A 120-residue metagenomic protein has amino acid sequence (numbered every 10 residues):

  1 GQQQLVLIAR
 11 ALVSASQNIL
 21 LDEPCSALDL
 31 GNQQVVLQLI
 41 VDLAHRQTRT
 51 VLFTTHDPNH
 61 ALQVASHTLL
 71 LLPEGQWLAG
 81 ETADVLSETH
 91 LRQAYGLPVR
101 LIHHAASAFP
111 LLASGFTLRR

Functional and structural regions predicted by a protein language model:
A15: Conserved catalytic motifs of ABC-family nucleotide-binding domains
I19-E23: Catalytic Walker B motif of ABC-type/P-loop ATPase nucleotide-binding domains
Q34-R46: Helical segment within the ABC ATPase nucleotide-binding domain
T55-H56: H-loop/switch region of ABC-family ATPase nucleotide-binding domains
A61-Q63: A short, surface-exposed alpha-helical micro-motif characterized by mixed small hydrophobic and charged/polar residues
T68-E81: H-loop (His-switch) and adjacent beta-strand-loop-beta switch element of ABC-type ATPase nucleotide-binding domains
A94-R120: ABC ATPase nucleotide-binding domains
